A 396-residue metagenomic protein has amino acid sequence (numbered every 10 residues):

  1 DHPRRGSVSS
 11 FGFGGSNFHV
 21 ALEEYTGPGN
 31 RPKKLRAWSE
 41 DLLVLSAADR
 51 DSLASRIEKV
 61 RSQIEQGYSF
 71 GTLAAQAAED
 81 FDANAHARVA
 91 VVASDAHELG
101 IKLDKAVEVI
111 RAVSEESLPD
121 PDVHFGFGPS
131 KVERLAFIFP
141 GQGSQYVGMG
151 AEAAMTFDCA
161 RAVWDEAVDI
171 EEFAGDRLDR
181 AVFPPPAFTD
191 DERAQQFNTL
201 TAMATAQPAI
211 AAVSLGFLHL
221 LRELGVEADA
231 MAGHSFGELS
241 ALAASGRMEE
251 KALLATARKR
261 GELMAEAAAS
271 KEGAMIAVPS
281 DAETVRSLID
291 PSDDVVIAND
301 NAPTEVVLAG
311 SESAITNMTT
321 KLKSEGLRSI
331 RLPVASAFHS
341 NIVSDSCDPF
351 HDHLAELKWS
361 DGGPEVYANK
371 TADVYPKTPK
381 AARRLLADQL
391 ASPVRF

Functional and structural regions predicted by a protein language model:
D1-H2, S292: Glycine-/small-residue-rich "gating" segment that lines the acyl/pantetheine channel and substrate pocket
H2-L135, Q145, A151, A268-I276 (+2 more regions): Flexible catalytic loop/linker elements that gate and position reactive groups at enzyme active sites
V8-G12, I297-A298, L390: Short Gly/Pro-enriched turn/cap motifs at secondary-structure boundaries
F11, G233-H234, D300, S311: Conserved alpha/beta-hydrolase "nucleophile elbow" surrounding the catalytic nucleophile
A47, S117-L288, E325-A337, N341 (+2 more regions): FabD-like malonyl-/acyl-CoA
A47-A54, E58, G67, G71 (+16 more regions): Electropositive phosphate-/nucleotide-binding environments in soluble metabolic enzymes
N84, H124-G126, I276-A277, K323-F396: Acyltransferase
V285-P303: Gly/Ser-centered flexible loop/linker motifs
